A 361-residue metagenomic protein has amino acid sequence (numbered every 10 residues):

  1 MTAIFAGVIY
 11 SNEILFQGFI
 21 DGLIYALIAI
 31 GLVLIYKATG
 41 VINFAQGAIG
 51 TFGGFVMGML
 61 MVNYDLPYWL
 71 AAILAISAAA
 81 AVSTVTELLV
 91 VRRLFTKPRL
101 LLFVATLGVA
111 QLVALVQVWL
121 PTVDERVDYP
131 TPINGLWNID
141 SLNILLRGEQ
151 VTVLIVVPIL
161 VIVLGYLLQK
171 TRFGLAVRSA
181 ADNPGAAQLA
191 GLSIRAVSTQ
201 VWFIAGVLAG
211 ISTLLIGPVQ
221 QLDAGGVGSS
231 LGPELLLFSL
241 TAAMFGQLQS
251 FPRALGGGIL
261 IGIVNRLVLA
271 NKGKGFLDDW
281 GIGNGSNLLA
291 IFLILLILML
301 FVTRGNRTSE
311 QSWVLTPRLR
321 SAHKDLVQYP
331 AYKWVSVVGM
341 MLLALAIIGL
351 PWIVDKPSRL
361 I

Functional and structural regions predicted by a protein language model:
F5-I24, L146, L167-R172, S198-A242 (+4 more regions): Inter-helical junctions in multi-pass inner-membrane proteins, predominant in energy-converting antiporter-like
Y10, D182-L189, S193-A196, N271-I353: Cytosolic-side transmembrane-helix boundaries in multi-pass membrane proteins
S11-V62, V85-L101, G185, Q200 (+2 more regions): Single transmembrane alpha-helix segments in multi-pass membrane proteins
F16, A38-V85, L89, N143 (+2 more regions): Membrane-embedded helix boundary and interhelical linker motif in transport proteins
D21, N143-G225, A254-G256, P330-G339 (+1 more regions): Helix-loop-helix "hairpin" substructures at the membrane interface of multi-pass membrane proteins
L32, L66-A110, V116, G256-I261 (+1 more regions): Alpha-helical transmembrane segments within multi-pass membrane transporters and channels
R93-V118, S230-M244, G256-L260, G273-L300: Pore- or pathway-lining transmembrane helices of multi-pass membrane proteins that form conduits for solutes/ions
V104, V109-L142, L267-S286, L300-T316 (+1 more regions): Extracellular/periplasmic helix-loop junction at the C-terminal end of a transmembrane helix in multi-pass membrane
